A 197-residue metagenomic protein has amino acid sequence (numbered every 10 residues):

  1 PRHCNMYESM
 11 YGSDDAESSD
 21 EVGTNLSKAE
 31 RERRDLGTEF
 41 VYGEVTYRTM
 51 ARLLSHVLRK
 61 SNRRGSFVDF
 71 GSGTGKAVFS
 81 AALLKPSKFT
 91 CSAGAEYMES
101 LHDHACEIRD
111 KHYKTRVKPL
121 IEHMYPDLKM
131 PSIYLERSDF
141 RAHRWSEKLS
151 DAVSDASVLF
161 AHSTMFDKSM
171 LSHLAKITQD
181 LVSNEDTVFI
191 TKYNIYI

Functional and structural regions predicted by a protein language model:
P1-R63: S-adenosyl-L-methionine
R63-G73: Conserved class I S-adenosyl-L-methionine
G75-F79: Glycine-rich SAM-binding Motif I of class I
C91-E96: Conserved SAM-binding motif I beta-strand of class I
H104-D151: S-adenosyl-L-methionine
D155-S169: A short SAM/SAH-binding and catalytic strip from SAM-dependent methyltransferases
F166-I197: C-terminal substrate-binding/active-site "lid" region of AdoMet-derived donor-dependent transferases
